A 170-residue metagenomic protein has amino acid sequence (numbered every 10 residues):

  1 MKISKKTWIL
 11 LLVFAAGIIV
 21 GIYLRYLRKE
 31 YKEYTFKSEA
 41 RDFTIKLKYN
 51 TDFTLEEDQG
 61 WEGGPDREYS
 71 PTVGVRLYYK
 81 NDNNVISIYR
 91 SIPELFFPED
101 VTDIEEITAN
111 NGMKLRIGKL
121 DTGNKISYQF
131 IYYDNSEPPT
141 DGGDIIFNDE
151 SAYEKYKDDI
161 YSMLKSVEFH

Functional and structural regions predicted by a protein language model:
M1-G17: N-terminal Sec-pathway targeting helices
A15-R25: Hydrophobic alpha-helical membrane-insertion segments, chiefly the h-region of N-terminal signal peptides
L24-K37: Aromatic-capped interface at the extracytoplasmic side of an N-terminal signal-anchor transmembrane helix
Y31, F53-L55, V101-D103, M113-L115 (+1 more regions): Short glycine-aromatic motifs
Y31, T44, K48, M113-L115 (+1 more regions): Intrinsic-disorder/low-complexity, polar/charged segments enriched in Ser/Thr/Lys/Arg/Asp/Glu/Gln
T35-F96, L120-K125: Secretory pathway targeting signatures of secreted, lumenal, and periplasmic proteins
T51-L55, P139-H170: Surface-exposed amphipathic alpha-helical segments
S91-K155: Signature of long, low-cysteine stretches enriched in small and polar/charged residues
